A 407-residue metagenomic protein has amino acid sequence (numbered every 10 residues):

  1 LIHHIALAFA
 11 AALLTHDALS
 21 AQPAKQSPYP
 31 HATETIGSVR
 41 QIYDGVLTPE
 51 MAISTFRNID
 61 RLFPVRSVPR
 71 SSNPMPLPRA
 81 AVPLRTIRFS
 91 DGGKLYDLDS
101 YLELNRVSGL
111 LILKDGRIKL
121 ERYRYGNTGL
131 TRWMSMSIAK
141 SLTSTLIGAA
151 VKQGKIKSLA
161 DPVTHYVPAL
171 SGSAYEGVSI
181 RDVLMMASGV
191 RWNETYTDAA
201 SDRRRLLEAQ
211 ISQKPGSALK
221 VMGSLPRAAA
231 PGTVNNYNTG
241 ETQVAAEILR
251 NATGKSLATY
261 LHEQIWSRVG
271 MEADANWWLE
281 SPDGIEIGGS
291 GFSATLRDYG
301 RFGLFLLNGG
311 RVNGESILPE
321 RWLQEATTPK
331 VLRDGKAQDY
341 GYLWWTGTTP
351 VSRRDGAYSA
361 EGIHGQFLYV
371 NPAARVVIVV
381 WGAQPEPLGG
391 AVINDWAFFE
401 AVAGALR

Functional and structural regions predicted by a protein language model:
H4-H16: Bacterial N-terminal signal peptides
L14, A18-T128, I156, M185 (+3 more regions): N-terminal leader/targeting segments and the immediately adjacent pre-domain N-terminus
I87-R88, G93-Y101, R117, T128-L130 (+1 more regions): Active-site-proximal loop and beta-strand segments within enzyme catalytic domains
G116, W133-L159, V183, A245-L249 (+1 more regions): Active-site SXXK
G129-L130, T195-T197, R204-P282, S290: Catalytic-site signature segments of enzymes, centered on catalytic residues
M134, Q153-R191, S224, A252-G289 (+1 more regions): Active-site helix/loop module of the DD-peptidase/beta-lactamase fold, centered on the serine-lysine SxxK catalytic
E241-I248, G288-V312, Q366-G382: Active-site-proximal alpha-helical segments within enzyme catalytic domains
M271-N276, Q324-V377: Active-site Gly/Thr loop motif
